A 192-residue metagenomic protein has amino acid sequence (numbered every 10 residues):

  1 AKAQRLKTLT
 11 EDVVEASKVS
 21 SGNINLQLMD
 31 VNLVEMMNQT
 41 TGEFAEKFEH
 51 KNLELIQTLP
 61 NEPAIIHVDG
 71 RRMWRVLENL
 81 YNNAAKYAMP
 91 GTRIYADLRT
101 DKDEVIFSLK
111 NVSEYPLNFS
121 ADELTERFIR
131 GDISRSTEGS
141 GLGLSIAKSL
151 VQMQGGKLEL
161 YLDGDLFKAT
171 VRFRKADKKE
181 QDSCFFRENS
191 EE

Functional and structural regions predicted by a protein language model:
A1-L6: Short alpha-helical segment of the dimerization/phosphotransfer core of two-component systems
S21-L26, I65-V68: Conserved micro-motifs of the catalytic ATP-binding
Q27-D30, E49, E54-A64: Conserved catalytic submotifs in the C-terminal HATPase_c
Q27-G42: A conserved beta-strand-to-alpha-helix junction within the catalytic ATP-binding
A84-A85: Short helix-loop "hinge" at the ATP-lid/N-box region of the Bergerat-fold HATPase_c
P116-I129, F185-F186: Short conserved segment of the HATPase_c
G155-G156: Conserved glycine-rich
